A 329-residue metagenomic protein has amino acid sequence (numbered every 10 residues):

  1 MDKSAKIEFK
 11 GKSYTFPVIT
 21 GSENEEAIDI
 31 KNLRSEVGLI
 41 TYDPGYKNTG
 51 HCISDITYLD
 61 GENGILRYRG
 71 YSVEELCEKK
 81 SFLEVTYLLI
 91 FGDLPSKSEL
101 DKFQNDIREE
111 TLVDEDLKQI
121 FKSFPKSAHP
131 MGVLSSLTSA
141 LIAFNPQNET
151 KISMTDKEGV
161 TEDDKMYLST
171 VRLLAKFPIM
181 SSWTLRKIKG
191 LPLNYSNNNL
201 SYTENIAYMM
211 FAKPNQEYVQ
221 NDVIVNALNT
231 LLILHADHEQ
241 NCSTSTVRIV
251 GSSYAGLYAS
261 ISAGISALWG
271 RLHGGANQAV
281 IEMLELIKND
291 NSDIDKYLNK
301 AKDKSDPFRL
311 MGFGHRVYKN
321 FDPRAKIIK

Functional and structural regions predicted by a protein language model:
D2-K329: Hydrophobic alpha-helical bundle cores within soluble ligand-binding/oligomerization subdomains
